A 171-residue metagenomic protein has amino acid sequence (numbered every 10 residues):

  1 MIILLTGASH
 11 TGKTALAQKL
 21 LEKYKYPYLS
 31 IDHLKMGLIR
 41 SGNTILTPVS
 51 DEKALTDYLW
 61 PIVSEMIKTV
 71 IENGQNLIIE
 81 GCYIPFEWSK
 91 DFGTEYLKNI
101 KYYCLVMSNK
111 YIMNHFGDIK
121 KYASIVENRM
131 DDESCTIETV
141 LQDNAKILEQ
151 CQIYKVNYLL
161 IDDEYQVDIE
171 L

Functional and structural regions predicted by a protein language model:
L5: Hydrophobic anchor at the beta1->P-loop junction of P-loop NTPases
A8: P-loop (Walker A) phosphate-binding loop of NTP-binding proteins
G12: Conserved glycine(s) of the Walker
A15: Conserved Walker
Q18-I62: Conserved substrate/cofactor phosphate-moiety recognition/catalytic segment in nucleotide-dependent phosphotransferases
A54-M107: Glycine-rich phosphate-binding loop used to anchor ATP phosphates in small-molecule kinases, encompassing both
I100-K146: A glycine- and Lys/Arg-enriched "phosphate-lid" helix/loop adjacent to the NTP-binding pocket of small-molecule kinases
A145-L171: NTP-dependent small-molecule kinase module
